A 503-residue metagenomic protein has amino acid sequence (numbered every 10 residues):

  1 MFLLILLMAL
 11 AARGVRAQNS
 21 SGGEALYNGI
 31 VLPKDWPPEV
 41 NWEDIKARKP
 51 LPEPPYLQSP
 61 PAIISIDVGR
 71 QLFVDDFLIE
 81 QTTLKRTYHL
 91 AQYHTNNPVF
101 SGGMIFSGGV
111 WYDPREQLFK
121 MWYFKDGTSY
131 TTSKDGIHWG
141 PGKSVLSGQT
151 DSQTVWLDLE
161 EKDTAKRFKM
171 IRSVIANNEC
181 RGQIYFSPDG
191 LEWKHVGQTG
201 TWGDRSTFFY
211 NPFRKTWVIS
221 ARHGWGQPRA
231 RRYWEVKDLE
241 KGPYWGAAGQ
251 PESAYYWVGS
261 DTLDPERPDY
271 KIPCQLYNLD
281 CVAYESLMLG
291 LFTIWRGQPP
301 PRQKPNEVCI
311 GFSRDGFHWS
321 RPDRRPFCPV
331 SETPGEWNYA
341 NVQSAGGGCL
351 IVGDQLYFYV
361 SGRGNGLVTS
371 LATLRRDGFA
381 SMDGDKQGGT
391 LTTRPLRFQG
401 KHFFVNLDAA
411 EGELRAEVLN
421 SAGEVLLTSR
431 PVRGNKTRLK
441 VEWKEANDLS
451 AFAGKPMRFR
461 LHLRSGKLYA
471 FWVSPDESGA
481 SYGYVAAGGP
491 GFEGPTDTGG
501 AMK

Functional and structural regions predicted by a protein language model:
F2-A9: Bacterial N-terminal signal peptides
G14-A17: Boundary at the C-terminal end of the N-terminal hydrophobic targeting segment
N19-C274, V282-Y339, G353-Q355, Y359-K503: Beta-rich carbohydrate-recognition and catalytic domains
